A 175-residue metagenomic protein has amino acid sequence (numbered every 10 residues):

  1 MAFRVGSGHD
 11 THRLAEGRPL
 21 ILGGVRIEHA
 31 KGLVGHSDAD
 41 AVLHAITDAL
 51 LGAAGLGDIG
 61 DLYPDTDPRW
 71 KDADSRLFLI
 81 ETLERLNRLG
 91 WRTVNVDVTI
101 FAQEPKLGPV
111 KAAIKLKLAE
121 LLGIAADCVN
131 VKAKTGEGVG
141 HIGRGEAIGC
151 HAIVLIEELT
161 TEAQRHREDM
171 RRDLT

Functional and structural regions predicted by a protein language model:
M1-F3, E157-L159, T175: N-terminal charge/polar-biased segments
A2-A112, L121-L122: RNase III-family endoribonuclease catalytic core
S7, N95, K106-G108, K115-L116 (+2 more regions): C-terminal binding/interaction regions
A49, E137, D169-R172: Intrinsically disordered, low-complexity segments enriched in polar/charged small residues
E84-L86, G136, T175: Aromatic-enriched hydrophobic runs in primary sequence
I100, V154-I156, R171: Short beta-strand element of the conserved SAM-dependent methyltransferase core
T161-T175: Short, low-complexity, charge-dense intrinsically disordered segments
